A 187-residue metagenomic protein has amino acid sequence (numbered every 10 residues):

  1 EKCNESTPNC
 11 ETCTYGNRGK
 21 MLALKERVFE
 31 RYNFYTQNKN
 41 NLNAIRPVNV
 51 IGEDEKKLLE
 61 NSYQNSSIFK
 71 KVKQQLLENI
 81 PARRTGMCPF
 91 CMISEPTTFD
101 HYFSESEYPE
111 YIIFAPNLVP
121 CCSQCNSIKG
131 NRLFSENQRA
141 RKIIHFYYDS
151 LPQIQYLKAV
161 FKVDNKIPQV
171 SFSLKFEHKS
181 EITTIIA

Functional and structural regions predicted by a protein language model:
E1-V72, L76: N-terminal accessory alpha/beta regions
A23, P47, I51, M87-C91 (+2 more regions): Short, flexible coil/linker segments at or flanking structured domains
K25-F29, F34-Y35, M87, E107-Y108 (+1 more regions): A broad "ordered helical/assembly scaffold" signature
K56-K57, G86-C91, I128, A140-R141: A generic short-segment signal for beta-strand/edge and adjacent turn/coil regions
Q74-R84, E110-A115: Short, flexible, mixed-charge glycine/proline-rich loop motifs that serve as phosphate/nucleic-acid-contacting
L77-T98, C122: Short cysteine-rich loop/turn motifs with clustered Cys
E95-I182: Glycine- and acidic-residue-rich phosphate-binding/metal-coordinating active-site segment common to enzymes that handle
T184-A187: C-terminal low-complexity, glycine/proline- and small-hydrophobic-enriched intrinsically disordered tails that act as
